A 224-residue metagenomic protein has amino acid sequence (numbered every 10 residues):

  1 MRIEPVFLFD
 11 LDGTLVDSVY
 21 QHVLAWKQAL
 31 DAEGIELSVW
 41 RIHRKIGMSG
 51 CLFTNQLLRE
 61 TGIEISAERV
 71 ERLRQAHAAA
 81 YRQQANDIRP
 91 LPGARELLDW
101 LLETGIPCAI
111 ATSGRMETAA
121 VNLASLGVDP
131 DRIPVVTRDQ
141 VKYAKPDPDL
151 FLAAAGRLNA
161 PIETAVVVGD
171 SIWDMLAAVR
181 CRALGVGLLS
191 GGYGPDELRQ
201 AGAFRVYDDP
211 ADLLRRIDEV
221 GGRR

Functional and structural regions predicted by a protein language model:
M1-H43: Active-site neighborhood of HAD-like aspartate-dependent phosphohydrolases
M1-P5, E68, D99-L102, R115-M116 (+1 more regions): Asp-based, Mg2+/Mn2+-dependent phosphohydrolase catalytic module
T14, T112-G114: Conserved phosphate-coupling serine/threonine residues in phosphotransfer and NTP-handling enzymes
H22, G50, P90, D147: Conserved donor sugar-nucleotide recognition element shared by glycan-biosynthetic enzymes
V23, K27, G50-N55, R74 (+2 more regions): An amphipathic alpha-helix signature
A29, S49-I65, N122, A154-A155: Helix-loop "lid/cap" segments that line or gate small-molecule binding pockets
E36, L58-D99, T104-I106: Metal-dependent phosphoesterase signature
